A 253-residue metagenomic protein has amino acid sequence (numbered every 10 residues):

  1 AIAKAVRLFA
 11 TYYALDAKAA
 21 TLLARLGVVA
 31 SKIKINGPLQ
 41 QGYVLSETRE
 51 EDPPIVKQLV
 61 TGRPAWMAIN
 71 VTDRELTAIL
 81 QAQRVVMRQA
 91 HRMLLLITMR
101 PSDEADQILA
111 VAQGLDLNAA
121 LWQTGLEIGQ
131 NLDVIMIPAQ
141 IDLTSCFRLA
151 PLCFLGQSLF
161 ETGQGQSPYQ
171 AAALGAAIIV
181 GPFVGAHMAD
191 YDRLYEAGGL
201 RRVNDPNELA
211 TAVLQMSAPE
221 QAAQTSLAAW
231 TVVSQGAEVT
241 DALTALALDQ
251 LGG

Functional and structural regions predicted by a protein language model:
A1-G253: Nucleotide-activated sugar donor-binding and catalytic core shared by glycosyltransferases and related lipid-linked
